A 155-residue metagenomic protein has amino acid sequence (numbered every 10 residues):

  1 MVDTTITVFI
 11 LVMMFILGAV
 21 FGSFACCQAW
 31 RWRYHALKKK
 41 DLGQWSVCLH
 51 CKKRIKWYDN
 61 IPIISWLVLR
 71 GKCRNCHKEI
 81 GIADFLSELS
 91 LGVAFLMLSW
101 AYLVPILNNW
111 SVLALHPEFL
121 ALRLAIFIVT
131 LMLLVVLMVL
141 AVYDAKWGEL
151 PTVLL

Functional and structural regions predicted by a protein language model:
M1-L155: A membrane-topology feature that recognizes alpha-helical transmembrane segments and their immediate juxtamembrane
